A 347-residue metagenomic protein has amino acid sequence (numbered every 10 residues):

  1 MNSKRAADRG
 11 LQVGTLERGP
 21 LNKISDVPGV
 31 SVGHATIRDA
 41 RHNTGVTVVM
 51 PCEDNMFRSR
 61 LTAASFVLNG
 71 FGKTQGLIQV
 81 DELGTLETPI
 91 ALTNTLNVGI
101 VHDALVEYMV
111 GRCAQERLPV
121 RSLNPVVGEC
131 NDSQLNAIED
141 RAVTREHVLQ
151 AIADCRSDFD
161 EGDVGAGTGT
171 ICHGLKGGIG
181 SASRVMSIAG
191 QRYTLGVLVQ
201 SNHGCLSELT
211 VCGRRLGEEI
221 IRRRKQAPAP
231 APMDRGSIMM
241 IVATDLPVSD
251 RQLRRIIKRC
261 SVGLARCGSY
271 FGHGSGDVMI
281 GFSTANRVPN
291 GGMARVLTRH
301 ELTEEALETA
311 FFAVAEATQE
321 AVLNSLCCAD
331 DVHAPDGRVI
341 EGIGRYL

Functional and structural regions predicted by a protein language model:
M1-L347: Alpha/propeptide regions of enzymes that mature by internal proteolysis
